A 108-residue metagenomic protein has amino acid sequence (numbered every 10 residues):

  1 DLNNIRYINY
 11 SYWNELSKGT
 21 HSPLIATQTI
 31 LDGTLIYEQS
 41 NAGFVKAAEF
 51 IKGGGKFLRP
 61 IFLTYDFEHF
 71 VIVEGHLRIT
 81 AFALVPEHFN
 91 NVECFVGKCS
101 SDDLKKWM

Functional and structural regions predicted by a protein language model:
D1-G19, L31-I36, A83, E87-M108: Surface-exposed, charge/polar-rich loops and edge strands
R6-V73: Short alpha-helix boundary/capping and kink motifs at helix termini
D66, G75-L77, G97-C99: Short, loop-centered acidic/histidine patches that primarily coordinate divalent metals
H69-L84: A sequence-level detector for short glycine-anchored, His/Arg-bearing signature motifs that mark catalytic or binding
